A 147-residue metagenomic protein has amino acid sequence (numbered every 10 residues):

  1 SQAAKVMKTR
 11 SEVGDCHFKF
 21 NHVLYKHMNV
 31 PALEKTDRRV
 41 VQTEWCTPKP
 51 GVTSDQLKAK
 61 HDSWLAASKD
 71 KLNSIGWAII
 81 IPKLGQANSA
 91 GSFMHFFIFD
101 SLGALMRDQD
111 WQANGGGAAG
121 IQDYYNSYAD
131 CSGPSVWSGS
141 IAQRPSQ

Functional and structural regions predicted by a protein language model:
S1-Q147: Short S/T/G/P-rich N-terminal loop/turn motif that feeds into the first structured element of a domain
